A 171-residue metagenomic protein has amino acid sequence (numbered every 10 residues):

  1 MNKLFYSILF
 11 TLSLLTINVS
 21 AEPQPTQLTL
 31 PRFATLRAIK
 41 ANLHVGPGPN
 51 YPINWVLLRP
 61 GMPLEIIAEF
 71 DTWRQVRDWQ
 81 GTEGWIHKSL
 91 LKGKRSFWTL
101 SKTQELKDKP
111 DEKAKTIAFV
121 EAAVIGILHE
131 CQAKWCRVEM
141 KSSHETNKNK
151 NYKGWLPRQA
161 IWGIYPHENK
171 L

Functional and structural regions predicted by a protein language model:
M1-F5: Positively charged n-region of N-terminal signal peptides that target proteins for export
S7-T16: Bacterial N-terminal signal peptides
A21-V45, V56-P60, I67-T82, I86-P110 (+2 more regions): SH3-family beta-barrel domains
G48-Y51: Second-shell loop/turn segments in exported
